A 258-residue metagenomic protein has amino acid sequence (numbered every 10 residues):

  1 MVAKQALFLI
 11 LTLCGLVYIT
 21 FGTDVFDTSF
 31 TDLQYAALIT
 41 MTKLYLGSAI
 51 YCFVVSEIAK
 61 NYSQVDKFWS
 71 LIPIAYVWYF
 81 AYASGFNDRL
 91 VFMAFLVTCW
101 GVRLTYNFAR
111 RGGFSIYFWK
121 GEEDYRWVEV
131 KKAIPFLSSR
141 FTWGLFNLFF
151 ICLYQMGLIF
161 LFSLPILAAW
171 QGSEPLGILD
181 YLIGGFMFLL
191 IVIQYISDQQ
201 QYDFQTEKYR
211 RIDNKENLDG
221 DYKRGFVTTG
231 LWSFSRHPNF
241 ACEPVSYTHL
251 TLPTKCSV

Functional and structural regions predicted by a protein language model:
M1-I10: N-terminal membrane topogenic signal
Y18-T40, W78-F95, L164-I183, L250: Helix-coil boundary and interhelical linker segments in multi-pass alpha-helical membrane proteins
A49-V54, T98-S115, M187-Y209: Transmembrane alpha-helical segments that form the membrane-embedded catalytic/substrate-channel core of multi-pass
E57-I58, Y62-W170: Intramembrane catalytic core of multi-pass membrane enzymes that act on lipidic substrates
S115-R140, Q201-G230: Cytosolic, membrane-interface loops and tails of multi-pass inner-membrane proteins
P135-R211: Hydrophobic transmembrane alpha-helical segments that form the core helix bundle of multi-pass membrane enzymes
T142-F150, R224-W232, A241: Alpha-helical membrane-protein architecture signal
T248-T254: Conserved small/polar residues in nucleotide/adenosyl-binding loops
